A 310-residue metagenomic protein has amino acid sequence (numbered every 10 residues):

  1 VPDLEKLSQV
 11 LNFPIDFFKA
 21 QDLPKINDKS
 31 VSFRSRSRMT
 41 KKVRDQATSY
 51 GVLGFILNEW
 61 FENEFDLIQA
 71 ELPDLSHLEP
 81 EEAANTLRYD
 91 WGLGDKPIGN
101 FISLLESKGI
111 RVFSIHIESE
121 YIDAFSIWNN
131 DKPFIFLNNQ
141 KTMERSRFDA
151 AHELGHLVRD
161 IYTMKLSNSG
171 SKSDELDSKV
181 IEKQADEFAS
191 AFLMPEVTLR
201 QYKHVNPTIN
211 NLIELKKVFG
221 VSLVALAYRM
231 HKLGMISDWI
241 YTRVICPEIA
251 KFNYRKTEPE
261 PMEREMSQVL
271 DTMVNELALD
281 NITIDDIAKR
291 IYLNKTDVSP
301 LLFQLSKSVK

Functional and structural regions predicted by a protein language model:
V1-K310: Active-site hotspot residues in diverse enzymes, especially metal/ion-binding acidic/histidine motifs
